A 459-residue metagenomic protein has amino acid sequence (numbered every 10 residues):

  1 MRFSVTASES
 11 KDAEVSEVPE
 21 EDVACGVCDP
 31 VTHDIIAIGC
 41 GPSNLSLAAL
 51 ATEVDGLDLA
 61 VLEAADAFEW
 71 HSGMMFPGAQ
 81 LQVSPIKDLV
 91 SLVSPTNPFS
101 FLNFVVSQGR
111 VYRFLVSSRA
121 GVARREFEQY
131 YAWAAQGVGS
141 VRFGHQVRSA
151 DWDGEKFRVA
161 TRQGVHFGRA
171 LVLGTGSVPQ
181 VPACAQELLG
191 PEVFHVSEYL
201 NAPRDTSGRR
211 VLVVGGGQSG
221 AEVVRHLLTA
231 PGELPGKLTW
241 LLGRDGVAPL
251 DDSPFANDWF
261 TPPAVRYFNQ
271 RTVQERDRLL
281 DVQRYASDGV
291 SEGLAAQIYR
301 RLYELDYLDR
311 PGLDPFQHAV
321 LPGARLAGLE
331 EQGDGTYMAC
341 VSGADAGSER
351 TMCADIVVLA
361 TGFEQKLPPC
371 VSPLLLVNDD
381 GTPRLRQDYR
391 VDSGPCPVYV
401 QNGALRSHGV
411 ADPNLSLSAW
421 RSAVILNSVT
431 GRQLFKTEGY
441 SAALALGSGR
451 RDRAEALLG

Functional and structural regions predicted by a protein language model:
R2-D66, W70, F114-Q218, E222-G459: Flavin (primarily FAD) cofactor-binding/catalytic cores of flavoenzymes
H71-S84, V290: Glycine-rich phosphate-binding loop and adjoining beta1-alpha1-beta2 segment of Rossmann-like nucleotide-binding folds
Q80-R113: Flavin (FAD/FMN) cofactor-binding and adjacent substrate-gating region of FAD-dependent oxidoreductase domains
